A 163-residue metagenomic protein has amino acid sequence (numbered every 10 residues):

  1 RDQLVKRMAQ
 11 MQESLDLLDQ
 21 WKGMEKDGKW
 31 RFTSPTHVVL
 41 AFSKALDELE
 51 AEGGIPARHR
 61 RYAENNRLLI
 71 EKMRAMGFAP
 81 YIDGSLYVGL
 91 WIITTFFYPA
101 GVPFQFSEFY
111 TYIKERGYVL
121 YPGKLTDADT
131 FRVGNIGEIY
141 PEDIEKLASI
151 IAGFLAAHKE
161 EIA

Functional and structural regions predicted by a protein language model:
R1-E71: Active-site C-terminal subdomain of aminotransferase-like
K26, L90-T94, D129-R132: Short amphipathic alpha-helical segments
E48, L68, K72-M76, E108-Y118 (+1 more regions): Generic non-transmembrane alpha-helical segments
G77-D83, Y118-G123: A short linear hydrophobic-aromatic micro-motif
A79-Y112: Conserved PLP-binding catalytic core of the aspartate aminotransferase-like
R116-R132: Conserved PLP cofactor-binding pocket of PLP-dependent enzymes
A128-A163: PLP-dependent enzyme catalytic core of the Aspartate aminotransferase-like
